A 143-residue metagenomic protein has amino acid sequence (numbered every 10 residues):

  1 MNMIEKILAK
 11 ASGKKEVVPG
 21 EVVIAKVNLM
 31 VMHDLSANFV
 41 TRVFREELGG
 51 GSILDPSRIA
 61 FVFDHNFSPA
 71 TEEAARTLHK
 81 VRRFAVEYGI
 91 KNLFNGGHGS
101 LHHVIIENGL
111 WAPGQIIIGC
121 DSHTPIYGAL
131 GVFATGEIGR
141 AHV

Functional and structural regions predicted by a protein language model:
M1-H142: Fe-S-dependent hydro-lyases/dehydratases of central metabolism
